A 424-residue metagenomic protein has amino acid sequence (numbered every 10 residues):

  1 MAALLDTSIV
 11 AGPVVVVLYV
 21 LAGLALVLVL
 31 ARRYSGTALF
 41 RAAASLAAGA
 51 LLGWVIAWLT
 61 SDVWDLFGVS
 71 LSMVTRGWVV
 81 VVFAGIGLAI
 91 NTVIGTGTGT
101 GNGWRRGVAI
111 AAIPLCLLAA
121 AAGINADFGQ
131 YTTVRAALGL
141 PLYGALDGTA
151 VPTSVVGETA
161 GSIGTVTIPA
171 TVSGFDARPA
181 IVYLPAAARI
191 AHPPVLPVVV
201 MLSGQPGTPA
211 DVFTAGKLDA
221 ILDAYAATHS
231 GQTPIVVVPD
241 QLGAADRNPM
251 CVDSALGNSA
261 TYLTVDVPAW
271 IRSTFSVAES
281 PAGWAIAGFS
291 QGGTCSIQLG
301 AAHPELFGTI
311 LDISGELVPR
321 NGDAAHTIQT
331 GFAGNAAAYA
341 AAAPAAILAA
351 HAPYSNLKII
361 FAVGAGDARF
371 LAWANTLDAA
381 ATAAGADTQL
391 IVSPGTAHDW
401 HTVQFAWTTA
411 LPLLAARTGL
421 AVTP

Functional and structural regions predicted by a protein language model:
M1-P424: Non-catalytic cap/lid and distal C-terminal segments of serine-dependent acyl enzymes
